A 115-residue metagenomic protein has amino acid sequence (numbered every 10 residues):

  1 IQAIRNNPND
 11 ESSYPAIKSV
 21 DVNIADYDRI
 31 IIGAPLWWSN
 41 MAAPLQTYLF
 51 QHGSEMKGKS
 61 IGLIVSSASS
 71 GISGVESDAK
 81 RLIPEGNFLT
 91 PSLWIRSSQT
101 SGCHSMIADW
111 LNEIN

Functional and structural regions predicted by a protein language model:
I1-G33, S39-M41, Q46-K57, H104-N115: N-terminal beta1-alpha1-beta2 submodule of the flavodoxin-like/Rossmannoid cofactor-binding fold
P35-L36, S67: Residue-level signal for short, function-critical loop segments
K57, G62-S101: Short, glycine-/small-residue-rich phosphate/pyrophosphate-handling segment
